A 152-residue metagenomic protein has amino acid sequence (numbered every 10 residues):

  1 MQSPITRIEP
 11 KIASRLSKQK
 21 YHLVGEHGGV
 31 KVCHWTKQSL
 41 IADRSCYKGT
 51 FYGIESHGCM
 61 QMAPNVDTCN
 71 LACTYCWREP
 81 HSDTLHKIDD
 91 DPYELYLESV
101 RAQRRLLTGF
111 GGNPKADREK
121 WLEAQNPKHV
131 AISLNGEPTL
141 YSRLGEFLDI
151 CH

Functional and structural regions predicted by a protein language model:
M1-Y75, E79-R101, L107: Flexible, acidic/Gly-rich N-terminal and inter-domain linker regions that tether and position cofactor-handling modules
C59, W77-H152: Core AdoMet radical
